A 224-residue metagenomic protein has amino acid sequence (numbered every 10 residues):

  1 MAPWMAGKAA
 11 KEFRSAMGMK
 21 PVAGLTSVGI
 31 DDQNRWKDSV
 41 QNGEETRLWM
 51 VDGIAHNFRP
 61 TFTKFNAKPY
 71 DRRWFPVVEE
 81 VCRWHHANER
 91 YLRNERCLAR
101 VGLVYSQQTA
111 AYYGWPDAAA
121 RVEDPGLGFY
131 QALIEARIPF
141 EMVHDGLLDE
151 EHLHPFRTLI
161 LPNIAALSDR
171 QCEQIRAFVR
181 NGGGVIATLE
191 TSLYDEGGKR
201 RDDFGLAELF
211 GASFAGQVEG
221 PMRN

Functional and structural regions predicted by a protein language model:
A2-N224: Carbohydrate-binding surfaces of carbohydrate-active enzymes
